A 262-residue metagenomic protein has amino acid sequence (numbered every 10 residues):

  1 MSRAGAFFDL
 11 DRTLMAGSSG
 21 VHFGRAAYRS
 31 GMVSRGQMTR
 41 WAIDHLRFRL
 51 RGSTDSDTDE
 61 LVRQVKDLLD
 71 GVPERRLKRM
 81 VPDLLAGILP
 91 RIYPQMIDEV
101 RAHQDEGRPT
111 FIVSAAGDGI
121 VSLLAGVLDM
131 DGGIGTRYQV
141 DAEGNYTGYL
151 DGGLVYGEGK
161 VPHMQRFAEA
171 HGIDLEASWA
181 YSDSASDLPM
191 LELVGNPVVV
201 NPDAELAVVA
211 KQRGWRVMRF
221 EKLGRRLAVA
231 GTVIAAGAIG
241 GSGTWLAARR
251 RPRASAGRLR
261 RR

Functional and structural regions predicted by a protein language model:
M1-R137, T147: Alpha-helical substrate-recognition element adjacent to the catalytic core
M1-R3, A86-R262: C-terminal cap/substrate-recognition subdomain and adjoining C-terminal extension of metal-dependent phosphatase-like
